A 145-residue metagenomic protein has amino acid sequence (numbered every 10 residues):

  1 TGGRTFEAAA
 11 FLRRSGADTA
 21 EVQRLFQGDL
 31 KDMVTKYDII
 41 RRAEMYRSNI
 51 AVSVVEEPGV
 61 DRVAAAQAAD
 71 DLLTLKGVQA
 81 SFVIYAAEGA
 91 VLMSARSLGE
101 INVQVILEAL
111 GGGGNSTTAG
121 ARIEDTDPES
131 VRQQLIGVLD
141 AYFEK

Functional and structural regions predicted by a protein language model:
T1-K145: Hydrophobic helix-and-loop "lid/oligomerization" segment in the mid-to-C-terminal part of catalytic domains
